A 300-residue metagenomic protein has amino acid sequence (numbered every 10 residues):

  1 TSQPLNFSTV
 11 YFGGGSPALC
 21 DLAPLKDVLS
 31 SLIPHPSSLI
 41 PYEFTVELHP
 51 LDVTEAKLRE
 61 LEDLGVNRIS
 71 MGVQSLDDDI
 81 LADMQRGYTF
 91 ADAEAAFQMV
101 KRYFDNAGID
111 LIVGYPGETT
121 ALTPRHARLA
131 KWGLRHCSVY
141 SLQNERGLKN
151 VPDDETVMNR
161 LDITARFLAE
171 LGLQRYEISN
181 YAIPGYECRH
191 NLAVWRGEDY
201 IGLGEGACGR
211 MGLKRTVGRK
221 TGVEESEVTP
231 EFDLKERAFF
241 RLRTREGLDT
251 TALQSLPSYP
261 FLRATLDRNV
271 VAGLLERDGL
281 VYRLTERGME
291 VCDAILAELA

Functional and structural regions predicted by a protein language model:
T1, L5-I33, I40-Y259: C-terminal scaffold of the Radical SAM
K235, F239, R263-D267, L296: Generic detector of well-ordered alpha-helical segments enriched in charged/polar residues, highlighting helical
R243-G247, V271, A297-A300: Generic surface-pattern signal
L256-V271: Short amphipathic alpha-helical interaction segments
V270-L280: A short, conserved structural fragment
V281-T285: Minor-groove-contacting beta-hairpin "wing" of winged helix-turn-helix DNA-binding domains
R287-A300: Short, amphipathic alpha-helical interaction segments positioned at domain boundaries
